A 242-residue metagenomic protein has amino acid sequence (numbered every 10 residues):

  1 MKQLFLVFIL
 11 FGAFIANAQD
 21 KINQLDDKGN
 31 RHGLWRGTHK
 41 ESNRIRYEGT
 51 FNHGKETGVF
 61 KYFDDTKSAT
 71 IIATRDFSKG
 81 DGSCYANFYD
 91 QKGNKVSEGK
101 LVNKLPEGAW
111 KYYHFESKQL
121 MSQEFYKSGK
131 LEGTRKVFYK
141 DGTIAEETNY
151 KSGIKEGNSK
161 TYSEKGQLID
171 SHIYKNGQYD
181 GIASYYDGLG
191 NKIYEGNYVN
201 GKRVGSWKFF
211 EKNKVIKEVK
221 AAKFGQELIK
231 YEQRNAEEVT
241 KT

Functional and structural regions predicted by a protein language model:
M1-I22: Bacterial Sec-dependent N-terminal signal peptides
A16-T242: Glycine/tyrosine- and acidic-biased, solvent-exposed loop/turn segments at the edges of beta-strands
